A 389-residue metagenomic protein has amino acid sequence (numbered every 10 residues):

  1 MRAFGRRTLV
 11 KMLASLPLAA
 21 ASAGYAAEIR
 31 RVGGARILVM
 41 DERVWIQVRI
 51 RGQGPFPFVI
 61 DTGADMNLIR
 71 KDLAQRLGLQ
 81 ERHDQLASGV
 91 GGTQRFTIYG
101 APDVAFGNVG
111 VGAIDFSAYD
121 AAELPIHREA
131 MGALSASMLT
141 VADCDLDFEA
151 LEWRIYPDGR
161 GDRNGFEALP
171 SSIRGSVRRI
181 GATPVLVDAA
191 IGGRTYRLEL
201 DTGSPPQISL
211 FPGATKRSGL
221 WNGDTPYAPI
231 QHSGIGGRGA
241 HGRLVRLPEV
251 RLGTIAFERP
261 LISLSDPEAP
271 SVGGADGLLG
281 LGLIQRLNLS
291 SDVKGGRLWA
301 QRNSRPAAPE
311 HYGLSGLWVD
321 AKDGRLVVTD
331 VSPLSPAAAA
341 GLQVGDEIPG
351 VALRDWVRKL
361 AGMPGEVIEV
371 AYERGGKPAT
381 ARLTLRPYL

Functional and structural regions predicted by a protein language model:
R2, K11, L16, G24-L389: Pepsin/retropepsin-fold aspartyl endopeptidases
